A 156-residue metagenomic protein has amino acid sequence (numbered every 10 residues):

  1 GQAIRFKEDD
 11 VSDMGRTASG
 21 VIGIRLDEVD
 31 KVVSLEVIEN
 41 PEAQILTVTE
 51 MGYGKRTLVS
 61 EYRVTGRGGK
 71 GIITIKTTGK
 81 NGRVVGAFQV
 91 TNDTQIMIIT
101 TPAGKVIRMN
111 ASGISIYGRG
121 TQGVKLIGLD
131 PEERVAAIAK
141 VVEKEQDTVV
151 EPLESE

Functional and structural regions predicted by a protein language model:
Q2-E156: Short, structured "edge-of-domain" segments at secondary-structure transitions
